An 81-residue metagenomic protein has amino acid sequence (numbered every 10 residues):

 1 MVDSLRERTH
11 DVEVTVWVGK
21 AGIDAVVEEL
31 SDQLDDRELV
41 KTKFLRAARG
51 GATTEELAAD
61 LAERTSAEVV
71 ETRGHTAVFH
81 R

Functional and structural regions predicted by a protein language model:
M1-R81: Positively charged, polar, low-complexity stretches
